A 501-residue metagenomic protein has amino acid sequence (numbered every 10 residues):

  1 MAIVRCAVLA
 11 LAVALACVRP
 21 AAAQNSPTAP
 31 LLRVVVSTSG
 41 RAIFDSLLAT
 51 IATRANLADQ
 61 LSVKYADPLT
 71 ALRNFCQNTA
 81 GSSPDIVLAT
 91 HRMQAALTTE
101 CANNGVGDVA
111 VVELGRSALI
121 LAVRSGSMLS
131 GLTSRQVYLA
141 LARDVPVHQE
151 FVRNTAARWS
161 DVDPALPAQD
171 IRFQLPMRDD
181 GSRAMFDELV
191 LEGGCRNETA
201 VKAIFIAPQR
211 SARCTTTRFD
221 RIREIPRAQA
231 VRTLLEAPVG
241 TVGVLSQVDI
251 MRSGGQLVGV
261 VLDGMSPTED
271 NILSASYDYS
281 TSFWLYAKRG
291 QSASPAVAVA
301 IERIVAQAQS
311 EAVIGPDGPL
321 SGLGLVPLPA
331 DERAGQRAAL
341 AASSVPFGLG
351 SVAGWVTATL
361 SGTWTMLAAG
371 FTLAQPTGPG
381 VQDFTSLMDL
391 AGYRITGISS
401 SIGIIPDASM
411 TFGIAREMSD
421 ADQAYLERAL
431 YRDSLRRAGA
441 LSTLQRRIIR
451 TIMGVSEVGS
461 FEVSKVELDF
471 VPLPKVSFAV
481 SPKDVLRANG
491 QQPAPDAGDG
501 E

Functional and structural regions predicted by a protein language model:
M1-R5: Positively charged n-region of N-terminal signal peptides that target proteins for export
A7-A16: Bacterial N-terminal signal peptides
R19-A23: Sec/Tat signal peptide C-region and signal peptidase I cleavage site
Q24-S343: Flexible loop/hinge segments at secondary-structure junctions
A338, A342-E501: Compositionally biased, non-globular sequence tracts
